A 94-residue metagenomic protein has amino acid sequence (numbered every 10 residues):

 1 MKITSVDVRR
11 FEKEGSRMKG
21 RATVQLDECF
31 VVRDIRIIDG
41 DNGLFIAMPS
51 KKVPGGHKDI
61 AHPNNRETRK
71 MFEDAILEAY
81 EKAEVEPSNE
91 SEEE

Functional and structural regions predicted by a protein language model:
M1-E94: Single-stranded nucleic acid-binding surfaces, predominantly the OB-fold ssDNA-binding core
